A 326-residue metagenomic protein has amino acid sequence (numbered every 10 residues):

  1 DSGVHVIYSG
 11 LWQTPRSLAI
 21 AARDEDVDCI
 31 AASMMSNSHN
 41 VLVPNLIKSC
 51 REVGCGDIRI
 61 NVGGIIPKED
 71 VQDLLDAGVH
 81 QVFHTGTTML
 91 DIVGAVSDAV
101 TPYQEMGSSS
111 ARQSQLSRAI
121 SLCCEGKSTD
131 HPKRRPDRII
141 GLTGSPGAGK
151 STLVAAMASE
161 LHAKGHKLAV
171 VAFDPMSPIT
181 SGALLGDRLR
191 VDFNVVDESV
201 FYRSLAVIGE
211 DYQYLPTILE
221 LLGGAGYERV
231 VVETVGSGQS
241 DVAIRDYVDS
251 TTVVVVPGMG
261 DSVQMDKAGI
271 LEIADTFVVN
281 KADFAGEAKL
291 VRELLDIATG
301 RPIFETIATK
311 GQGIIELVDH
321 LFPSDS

Functional and structural regions predicted by a protein language model:
D1-G94: Cofactor-cradling patches in redox/metallo enzymes
V6, T87, I120-I140, S145-A148 (+4 more regions): Nucleotide-state-sensitive switch-loop elements of NTP-binding domains
L11-S17, I66-K68, P178, G236-Q239 (+2 more regions): Short acidic loop-to-helix transition motifs that present clustered carboxylates
D28, H80, E228, D249 (+1 more regions): Receiver (REC) domain switch/active-site residues of two-component response regulators
I30, L74, G141, D174 (+4 more regions): Residue-level signature of catalytic and energy-coupling elements of molecular machines, predominantly ATP/GTP-dependent
A77-M89, V93-A95, T276, A282-D325: Canonical P-loop GTPase G-domain recognition
L90-I139: Extreme N-terminal, non-catalytic leader segments that precede Walker-type/kinase nucleotide-binding cores
G238-R301: Conserved C-terminal guanine-recognition region of P-loop GTPase G domains, centered on the G4
